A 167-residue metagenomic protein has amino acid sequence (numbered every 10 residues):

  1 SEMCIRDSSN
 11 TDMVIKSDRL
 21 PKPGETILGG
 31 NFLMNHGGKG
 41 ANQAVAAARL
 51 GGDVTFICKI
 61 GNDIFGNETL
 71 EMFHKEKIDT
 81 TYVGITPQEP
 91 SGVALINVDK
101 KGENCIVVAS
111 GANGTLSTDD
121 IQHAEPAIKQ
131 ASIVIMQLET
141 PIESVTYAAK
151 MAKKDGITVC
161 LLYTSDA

Functional and structural regions predicted by a protein language model:
S1-D7, Y163-A167: Conserved small/polar residues in nucleotide/adenosyl-binding loops
S9-T11, G61: Glycine-rich beta-alpha junction loops
D12-G24: Acidic-glycine-rich active-site phosphate/pyrophosphate-binding loop
P23-I27, M34, R49-S132: Conserved N-terminal subdomain of the carbohydrate kinase-like
F32-G38: A short, glycine/small-residue-rich beta-strand->loop->alpha-helix junction that serves as a flexible
K39-D53: A short, N-terminal amphipathic alpha-helix
A127, A131-S165: Conserved beta-alpha-beta core of the PfkB/ribokinase-like small-molecule kinase fold
